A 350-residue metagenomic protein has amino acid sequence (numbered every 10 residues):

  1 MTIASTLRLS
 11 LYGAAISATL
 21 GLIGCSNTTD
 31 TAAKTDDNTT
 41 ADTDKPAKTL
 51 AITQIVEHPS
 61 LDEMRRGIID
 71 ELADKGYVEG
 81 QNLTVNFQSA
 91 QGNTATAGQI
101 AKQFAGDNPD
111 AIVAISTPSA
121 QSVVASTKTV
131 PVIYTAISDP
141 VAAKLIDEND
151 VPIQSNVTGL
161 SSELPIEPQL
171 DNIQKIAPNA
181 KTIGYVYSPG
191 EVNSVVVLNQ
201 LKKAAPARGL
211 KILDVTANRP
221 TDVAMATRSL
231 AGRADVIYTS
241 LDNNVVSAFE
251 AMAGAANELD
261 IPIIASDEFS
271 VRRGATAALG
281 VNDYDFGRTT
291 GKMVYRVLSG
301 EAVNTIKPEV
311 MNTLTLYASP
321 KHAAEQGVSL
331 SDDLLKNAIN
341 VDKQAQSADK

Functional and structural regions predicted by a protein language model:
T2-R8, G21-K350: Short hydrophobic alpha-helices and adjacent helix-cap/hinge residues
Y12-I16, L20: Hydrophobic helical h-region of N-terminal Sec-dependent signal peptides in bacterial secretory/periplasmic proteins
